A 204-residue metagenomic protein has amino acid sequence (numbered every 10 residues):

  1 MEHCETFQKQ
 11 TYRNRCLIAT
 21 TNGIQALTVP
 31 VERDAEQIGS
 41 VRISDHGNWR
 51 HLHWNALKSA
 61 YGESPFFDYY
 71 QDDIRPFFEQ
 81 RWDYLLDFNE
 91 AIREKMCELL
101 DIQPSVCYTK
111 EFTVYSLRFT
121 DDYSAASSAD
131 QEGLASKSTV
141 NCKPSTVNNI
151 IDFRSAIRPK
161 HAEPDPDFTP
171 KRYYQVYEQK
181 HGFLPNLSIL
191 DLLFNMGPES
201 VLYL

Functional and structural regions predicted by a protein language model:
M1-S136, C142, V147-L204: Residues lining hydrophobic/aromatic ligand-binding pockets adjacent to catalytic sites
